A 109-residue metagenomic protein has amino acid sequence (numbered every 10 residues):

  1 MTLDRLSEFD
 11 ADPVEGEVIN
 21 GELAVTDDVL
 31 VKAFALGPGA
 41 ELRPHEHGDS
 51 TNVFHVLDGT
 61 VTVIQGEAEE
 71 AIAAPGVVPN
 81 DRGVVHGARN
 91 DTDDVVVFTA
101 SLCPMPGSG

Functional and structural regions predicted by a protein language model:
M1-K32, G109: A short, N-terminal "cap"/entry segment at the start of jelly-roll beta-barrel domains of the cupin/DSBH fold
K32-H47: Conserved short histidine dyad/triad with adjacent acidic residue
A33-A35, V53, V77-P79: Conserved hydrophobic/aromatic beta-strand scaffold that supports enzyme active sites
T51-G66: Glycine- and acidic-residue-biased ligand/ion/polar-headgroup-sensing regions
G66-G83: Short acidic-glycine-tyrosine-enriched beta hairpin
R82-S108: Ligand-binding loop in jelly-roll beta-barrel domains
